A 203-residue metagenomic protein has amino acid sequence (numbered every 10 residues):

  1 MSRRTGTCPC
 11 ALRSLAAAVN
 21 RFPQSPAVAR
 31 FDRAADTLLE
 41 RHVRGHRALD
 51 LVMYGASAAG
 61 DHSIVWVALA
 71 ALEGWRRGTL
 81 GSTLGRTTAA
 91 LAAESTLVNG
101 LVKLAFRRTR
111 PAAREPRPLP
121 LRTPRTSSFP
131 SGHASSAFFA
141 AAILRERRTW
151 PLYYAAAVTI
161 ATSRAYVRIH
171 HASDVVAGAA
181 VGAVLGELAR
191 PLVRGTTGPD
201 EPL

Functional and structural regions predicted by a protein language model:
S2-I64, N99-S127: N-terminal transmembrane-helix/juxtamembrane module of multi-pass inner/ER membrane proteins
H42, H46, W75, L104-A113 (+2 more regions): Membrane-interface elements of multi-pass transporters and channels
H46-L49, T79-T83, A112, R147-L152: Membrane-helix interface segments
M53, S82-A90, T149-L152, S173-A177: Alpha-helical transmembrane segments of integral membrane proteins
L72, A93, L97-V102, F106 (+1 more regions): Alpha-helical membrane-inserting segments
L72-L97: Interfacial segments of alpha-helical transmembrane regions
A89-A105, P151-R164: Small-polar-interrupted transmembrane alpha-helices in polytopic inner-membrane proteins
E115-L203: Membrane-embedded catalytic cores of phosphoryl/pyrophosphoryl-handling enzymes
